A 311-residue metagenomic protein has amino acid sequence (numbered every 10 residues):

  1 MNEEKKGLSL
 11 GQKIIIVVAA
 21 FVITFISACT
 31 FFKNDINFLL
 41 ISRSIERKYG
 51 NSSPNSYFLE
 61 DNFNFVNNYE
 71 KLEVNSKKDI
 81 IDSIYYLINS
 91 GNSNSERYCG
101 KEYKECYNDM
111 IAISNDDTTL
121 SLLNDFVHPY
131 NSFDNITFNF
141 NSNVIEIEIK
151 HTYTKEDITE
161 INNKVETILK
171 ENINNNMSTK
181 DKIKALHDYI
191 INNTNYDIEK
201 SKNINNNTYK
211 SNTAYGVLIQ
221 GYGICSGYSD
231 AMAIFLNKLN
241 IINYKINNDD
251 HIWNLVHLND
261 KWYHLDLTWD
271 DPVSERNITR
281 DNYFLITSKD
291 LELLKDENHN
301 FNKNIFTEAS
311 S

Functional and structural regions predicted by a protein language model:
M1-N51, L186, C225-G227, A231 (+3 more regions): Gram-positive cell-envelope targeting signals
G11-K13, F21, F25, C29-E148: Intrinsically disordered, low-complexity N-terminal segments that are enriched in acidic
Y69, G216-I219: Acidic, metal-dependent phosphodiester-chemistry machinery of nucleic-acid enzymes
E148-K155, L258, T268: Secondary-structure transition/turn motif
T154-V217: Secondary-structure boundary elements
S201-I204, S211, Y215, Y222-I224 (+1 more regions): Catalytic cysteine-centered active-site loop
S226-L291: Hydrophobic/aromatic-rich core segments of domains that either
S288-S311: Metal-dependent nuclease catalytic core centered on acidic motifs
